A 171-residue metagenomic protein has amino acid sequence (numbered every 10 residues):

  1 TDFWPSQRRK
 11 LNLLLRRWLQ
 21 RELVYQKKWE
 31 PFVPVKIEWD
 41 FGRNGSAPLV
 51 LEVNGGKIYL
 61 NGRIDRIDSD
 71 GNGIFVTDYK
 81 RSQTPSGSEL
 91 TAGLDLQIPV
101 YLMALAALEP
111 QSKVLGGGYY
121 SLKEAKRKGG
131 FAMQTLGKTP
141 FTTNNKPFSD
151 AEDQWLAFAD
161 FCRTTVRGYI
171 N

Functional and structural regions predicted by a protein language model:
T1-N171: Structural signature of nuclease core domains in nucleic-acid processing machines
